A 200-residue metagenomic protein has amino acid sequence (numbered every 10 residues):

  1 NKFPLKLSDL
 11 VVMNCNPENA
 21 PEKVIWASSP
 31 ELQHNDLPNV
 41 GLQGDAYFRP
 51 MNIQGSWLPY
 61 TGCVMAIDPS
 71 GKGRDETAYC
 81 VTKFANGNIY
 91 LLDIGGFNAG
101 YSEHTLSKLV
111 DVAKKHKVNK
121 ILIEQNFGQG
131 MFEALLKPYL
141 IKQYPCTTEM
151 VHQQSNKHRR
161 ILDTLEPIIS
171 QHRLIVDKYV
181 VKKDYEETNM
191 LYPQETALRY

Functional and structural regions predicted by a protein language model:
N1-I67: ATPase catalytic-site recognition across NTP-hydrolyzing enzymes
P38-G41, D68-S70, L92, F97: Generic detector of intrinsically disordered, low-complexity, polar/charged segments
W57-F84: Gly/Thr-rich phosphate-binding beta-strand-loop-beta motif of the actin/hexokinase/Hsp70
C80-Y200: Mg2+-dependent endonuclease catalytic cores in nucleic-acid-processing enzymes, primarily RNase H-like
